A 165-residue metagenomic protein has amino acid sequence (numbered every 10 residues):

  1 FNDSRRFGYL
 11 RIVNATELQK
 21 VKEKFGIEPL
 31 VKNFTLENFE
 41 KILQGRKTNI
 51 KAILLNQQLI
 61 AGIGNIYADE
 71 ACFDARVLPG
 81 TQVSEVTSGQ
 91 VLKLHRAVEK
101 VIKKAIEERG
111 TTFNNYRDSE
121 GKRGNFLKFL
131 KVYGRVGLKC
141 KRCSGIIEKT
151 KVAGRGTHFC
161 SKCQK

Functional and structural regions predicted by a protein language model:
F1-K165: Structured catalytic/nucleic-acid-binding cores of DNA maintenance enzymes
